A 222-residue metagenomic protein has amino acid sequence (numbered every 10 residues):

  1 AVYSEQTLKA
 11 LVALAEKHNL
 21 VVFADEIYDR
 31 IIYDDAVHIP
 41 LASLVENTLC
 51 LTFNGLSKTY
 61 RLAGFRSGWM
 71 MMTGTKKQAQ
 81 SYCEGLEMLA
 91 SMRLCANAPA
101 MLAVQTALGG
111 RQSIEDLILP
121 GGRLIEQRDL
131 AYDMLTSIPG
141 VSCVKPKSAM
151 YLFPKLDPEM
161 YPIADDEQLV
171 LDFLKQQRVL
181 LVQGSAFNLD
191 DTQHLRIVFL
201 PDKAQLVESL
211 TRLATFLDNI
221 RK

Functional and structural regions predicted by a protein language model:
A1-H18, Y28-L62, G74-K77: Active-site pre-lysine segment of PLP-dependent enzymes
A15, V45, L135-T136, F173-L174: A generic structural signal for well-ordered alpha-helical segments
K17-H18, T48, I138, Q177 (+1 more regions): Helix C-cap/helix->beta junction micro-motif
D25: Glycine-centered flexible beta-alpha turn that most often forms the glycine-rich phosphate-binding loop
S43-G122, Y132-M134, L217: Conserved core segment of the aminotransferase class I/II
M101, Q105, G121-Y132, C143-D157 (+1 more regions): Conserved glycine-rich beta-strand-loop-beta hairpin in the small C-terminal domain of fold type I
P162-A164, D172-L181, F187-K222: PLP-dependent enzyme catalytic core of the Aspartate aminotransferase-like
